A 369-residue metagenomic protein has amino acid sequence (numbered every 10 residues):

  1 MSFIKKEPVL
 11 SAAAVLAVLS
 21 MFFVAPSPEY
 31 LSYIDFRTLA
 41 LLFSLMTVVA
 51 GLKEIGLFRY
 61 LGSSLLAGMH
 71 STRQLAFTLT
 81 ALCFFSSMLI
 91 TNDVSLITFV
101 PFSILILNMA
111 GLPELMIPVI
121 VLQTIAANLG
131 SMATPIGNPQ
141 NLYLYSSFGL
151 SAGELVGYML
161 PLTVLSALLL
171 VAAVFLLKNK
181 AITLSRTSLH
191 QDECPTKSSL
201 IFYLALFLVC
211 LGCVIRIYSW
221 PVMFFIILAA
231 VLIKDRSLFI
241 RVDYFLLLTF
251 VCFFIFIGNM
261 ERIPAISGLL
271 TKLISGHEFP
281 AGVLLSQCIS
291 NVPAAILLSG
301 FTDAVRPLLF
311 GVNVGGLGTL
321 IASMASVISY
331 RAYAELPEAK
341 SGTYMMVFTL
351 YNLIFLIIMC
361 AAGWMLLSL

Functional and structural regions predicted by a protein language model:
M1-A13, S71-T72, C194-F202, M346: N-terminal membrane topogenic signal
F23-I34, L369: Short, hydrophobic transmembrane alpha-helix segments
Y33, I55, R59-G62, A205-D303: Transmembrane helical segments that form the transport core of multi-pass membrane transport proteins
F36-T38, A67-T80, M109-V119, K197-I201 (+3 more regions): Membrane-interfacial loop-to-helix junctions in multi-pass transporters
A81, F85-L129, Y143, I296-F310 (+2 more regions): Hydrophobic transmembrane alpha-helices that form the pore/transport pathway of multi-pass ion and small-solute
G111-N179, S185-S188, R331-A361: Membrane-core helix-loop-helix motifs of multi-pass transport proteins
V156-A167, P280-L369: C-terminal transmembrane helix pair
L168-L228: Long, contiguous bundles of hydrophobic transmembrane helices that form the permeation core of multi-pass
